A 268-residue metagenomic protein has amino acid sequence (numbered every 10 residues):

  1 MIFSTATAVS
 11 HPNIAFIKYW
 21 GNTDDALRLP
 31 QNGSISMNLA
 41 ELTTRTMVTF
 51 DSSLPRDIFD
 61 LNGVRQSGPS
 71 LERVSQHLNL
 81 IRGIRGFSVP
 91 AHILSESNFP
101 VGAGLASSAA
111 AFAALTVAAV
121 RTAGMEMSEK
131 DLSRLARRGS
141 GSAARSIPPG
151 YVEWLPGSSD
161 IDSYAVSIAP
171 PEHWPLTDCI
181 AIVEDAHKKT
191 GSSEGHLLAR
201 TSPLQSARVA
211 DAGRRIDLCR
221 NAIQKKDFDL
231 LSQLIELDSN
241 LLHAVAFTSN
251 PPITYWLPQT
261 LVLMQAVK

Functional and structural regions predicted by a protein language model:
M1-A103, V117-E129: ATP-binding N-lobe of GHMP and related small-molecule kinases
I2, I17, R28, R56 (+9 more regions): Generic, low-specificity signal for short hydrophobic/alpha-helical stretches with a mild N-terminal bias, encompassing
A15-K18, Q76, A114-A118, L218-N221 (+1 more regions): Alpha-helical scaffold segments in soluble metabolic enzymes
Q66-P69, A106-S107, L204-A207: Short alpha-helix boundary/capping segments
S70, S107, A111-F112, D211 (+2 more regions): Catalytic-loop motifs flanking and including active-site residues across diverse enzymes
G83-H173: Gly/Ser-rich oxyanion-binding loop with an adjacent helix/lid that shapes the negatively charged ligand pocket
D131-K268: ATP-dependent small-molecule kinase catalytic core of the GHMP/sugar-kinase superfamily and closely related
